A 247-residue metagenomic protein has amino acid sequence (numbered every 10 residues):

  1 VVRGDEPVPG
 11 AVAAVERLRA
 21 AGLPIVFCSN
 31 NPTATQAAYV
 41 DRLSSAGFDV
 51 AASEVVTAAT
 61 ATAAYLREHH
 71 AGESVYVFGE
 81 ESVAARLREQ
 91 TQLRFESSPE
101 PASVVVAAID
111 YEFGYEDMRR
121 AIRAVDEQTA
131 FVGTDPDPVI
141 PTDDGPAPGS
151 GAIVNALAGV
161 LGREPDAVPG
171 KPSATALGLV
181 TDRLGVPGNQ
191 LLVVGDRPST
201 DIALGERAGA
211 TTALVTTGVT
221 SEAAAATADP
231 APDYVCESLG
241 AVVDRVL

Functional and structural regions predicted by a protein language model:
V2-A13, R17-L23, P32-S53, A63-L247: Asp-based, Mg2+/Mn2+-dependent phosphohydrolase catalytic module
S29: Conserved phosphate-coupling serine/threonine residues in phosphotransfer and NTP-handling enzymes
A58: Glycine/small-residue-rich loop that forms an oxyanion/phosphate-binding "nest" at active or ligand-binding sites
